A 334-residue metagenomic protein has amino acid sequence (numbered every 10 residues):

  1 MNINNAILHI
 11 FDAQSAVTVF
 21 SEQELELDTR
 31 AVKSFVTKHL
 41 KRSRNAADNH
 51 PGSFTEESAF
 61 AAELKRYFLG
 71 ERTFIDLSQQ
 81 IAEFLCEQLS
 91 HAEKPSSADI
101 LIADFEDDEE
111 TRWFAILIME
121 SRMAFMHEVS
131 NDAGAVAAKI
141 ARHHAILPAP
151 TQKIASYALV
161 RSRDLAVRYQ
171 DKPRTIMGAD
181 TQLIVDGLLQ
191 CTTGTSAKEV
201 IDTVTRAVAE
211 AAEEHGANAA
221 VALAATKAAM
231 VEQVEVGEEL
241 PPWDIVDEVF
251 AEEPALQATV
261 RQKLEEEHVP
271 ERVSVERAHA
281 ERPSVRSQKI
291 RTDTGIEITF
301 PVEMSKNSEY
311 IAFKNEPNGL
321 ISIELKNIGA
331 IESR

Functional and structural regions predicted by a protein language model:
M1-S284: Long, hydrophobic alpha/beta structural blocks
D244-R334: C-terminal structured domains
